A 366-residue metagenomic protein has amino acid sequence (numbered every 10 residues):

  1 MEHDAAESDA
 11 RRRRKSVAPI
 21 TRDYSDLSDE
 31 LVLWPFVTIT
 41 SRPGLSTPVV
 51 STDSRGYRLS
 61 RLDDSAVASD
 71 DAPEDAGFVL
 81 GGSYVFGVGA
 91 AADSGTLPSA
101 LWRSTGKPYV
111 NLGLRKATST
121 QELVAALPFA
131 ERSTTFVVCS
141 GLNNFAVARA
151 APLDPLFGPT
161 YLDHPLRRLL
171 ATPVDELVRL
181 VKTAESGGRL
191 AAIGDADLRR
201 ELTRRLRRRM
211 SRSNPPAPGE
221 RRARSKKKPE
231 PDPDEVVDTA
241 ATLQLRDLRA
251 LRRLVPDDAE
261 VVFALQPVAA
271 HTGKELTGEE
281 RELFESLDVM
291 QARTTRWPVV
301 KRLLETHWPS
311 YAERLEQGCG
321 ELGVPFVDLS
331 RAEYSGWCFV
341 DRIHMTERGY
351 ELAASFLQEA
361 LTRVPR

Functional and structural regions predicted by a protein language model:
M1-F78, E131-R132, V147-R149: N-terminal secretory targeting modules
R55-R115, T120-R132, F136-V137, Y350: Serine-esterase "nucleophile elbow" of acetyl-processing enzymes
D63-D71, L123-E131, L190, G194 (+3 more regions): Short amphipathic alpha-helices and their capping/turn segments at secondary-structure boundaries
L97-L101, L114, C139, S330-A332 (+4 more regions): Catalytic cores of nucleotide-enabled group-transfer and carboxylate-activating enzymes in metabolic and assembly-line
S119, L123, A241, L245-L248 (+2 more regions): Short, amphipathic alpha-helical "lid/cap" segments that border enzyme active or binding sites
T120-R224, L265-G273, G278: Interaction-surface signature
C139-S140, R207-L329: Conserved, well-ordered alpha-helix/loop/beta-strand core segments that scaffold catalytic motifs
R314-P325, F339-R366: Histidine-centered active-site loop/cap adjacent to the catalytic His in serine esterases/O-acetyl transfer systems
